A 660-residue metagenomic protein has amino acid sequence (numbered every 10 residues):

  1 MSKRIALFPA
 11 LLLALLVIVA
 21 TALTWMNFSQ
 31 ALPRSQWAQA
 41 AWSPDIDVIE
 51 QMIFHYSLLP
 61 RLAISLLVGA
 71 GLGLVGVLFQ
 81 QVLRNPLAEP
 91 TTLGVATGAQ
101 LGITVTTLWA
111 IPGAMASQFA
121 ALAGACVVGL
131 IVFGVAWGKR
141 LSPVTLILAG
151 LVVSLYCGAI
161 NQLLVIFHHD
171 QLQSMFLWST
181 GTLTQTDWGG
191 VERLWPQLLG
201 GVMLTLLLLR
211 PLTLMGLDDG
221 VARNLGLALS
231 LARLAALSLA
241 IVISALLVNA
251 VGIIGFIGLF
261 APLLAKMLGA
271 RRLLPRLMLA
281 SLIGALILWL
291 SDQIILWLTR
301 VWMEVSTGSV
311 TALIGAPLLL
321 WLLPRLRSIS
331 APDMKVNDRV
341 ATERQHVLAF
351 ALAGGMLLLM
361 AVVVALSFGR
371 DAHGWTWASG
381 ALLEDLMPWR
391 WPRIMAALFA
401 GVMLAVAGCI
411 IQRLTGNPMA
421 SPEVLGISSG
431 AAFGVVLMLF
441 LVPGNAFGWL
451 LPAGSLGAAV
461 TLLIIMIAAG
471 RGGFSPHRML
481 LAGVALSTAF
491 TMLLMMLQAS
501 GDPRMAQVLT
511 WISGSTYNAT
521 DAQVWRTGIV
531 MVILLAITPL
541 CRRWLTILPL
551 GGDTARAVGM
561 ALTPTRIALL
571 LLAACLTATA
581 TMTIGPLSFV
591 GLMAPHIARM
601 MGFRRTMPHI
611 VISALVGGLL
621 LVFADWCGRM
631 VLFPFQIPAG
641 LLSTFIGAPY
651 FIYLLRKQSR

Functional and structural regions predicted by a protein language model:
S2-R660: Alpha-helical transmembrane segments in inner-membrane proteins
